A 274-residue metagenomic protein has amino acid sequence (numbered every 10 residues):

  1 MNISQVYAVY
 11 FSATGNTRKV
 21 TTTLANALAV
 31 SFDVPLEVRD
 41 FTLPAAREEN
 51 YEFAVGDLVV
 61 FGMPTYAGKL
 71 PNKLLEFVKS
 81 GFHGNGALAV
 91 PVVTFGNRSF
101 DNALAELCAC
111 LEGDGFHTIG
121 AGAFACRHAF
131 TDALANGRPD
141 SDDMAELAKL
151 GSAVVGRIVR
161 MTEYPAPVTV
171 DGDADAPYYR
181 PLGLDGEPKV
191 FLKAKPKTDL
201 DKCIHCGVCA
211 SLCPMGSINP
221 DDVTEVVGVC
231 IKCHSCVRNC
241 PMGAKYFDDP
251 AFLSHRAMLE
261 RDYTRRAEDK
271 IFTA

Functional and structural regions predicted by a protein language model:
M1-A8, S12-V20, L24-L43, E49-P188 (+1 more regions): FMN-binding flavodoxin-like domain, especially the glycine-rich phosphate-binding loop
D173-H205, A210-S211: A mid-sequence, solvent-exposed acidic-amphipathic segment
T198-D199, I204-I231, S235-L253: Iron-sulfur cluster-binding cysteine motifs and their immediate structural context in ferredoxin-like electron-transfer
